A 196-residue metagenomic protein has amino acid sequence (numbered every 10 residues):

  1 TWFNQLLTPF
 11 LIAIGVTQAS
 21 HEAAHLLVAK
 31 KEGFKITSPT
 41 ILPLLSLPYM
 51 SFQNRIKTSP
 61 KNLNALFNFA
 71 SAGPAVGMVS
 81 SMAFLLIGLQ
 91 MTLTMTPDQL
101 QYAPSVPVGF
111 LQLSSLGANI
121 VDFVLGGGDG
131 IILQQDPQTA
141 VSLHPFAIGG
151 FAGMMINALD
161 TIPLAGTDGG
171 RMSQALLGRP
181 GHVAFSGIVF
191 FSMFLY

Functional and structural regions predicted by a protein language model:
T1-Y196: Hydrophobic transmembrane alpha-helices and their immediate loop junctions in multi-pass integral membrane proteins
